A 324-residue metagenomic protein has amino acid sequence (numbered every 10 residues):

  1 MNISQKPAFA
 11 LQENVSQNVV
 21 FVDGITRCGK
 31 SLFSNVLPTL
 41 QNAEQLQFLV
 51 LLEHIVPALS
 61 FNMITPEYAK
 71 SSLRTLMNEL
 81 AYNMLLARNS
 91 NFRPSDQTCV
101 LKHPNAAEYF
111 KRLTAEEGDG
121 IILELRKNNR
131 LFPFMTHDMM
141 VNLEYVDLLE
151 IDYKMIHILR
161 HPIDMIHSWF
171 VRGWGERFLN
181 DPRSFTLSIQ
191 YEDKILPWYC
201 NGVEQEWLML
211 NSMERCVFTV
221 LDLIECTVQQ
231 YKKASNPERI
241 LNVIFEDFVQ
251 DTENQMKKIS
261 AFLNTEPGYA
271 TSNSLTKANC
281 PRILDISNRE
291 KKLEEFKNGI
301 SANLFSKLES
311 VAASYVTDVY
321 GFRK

Functional and structural regions predicted by a protein language model:
M1-V20, D193-N242, F248-K324: PAPS-dependent sulfotransferases, especially Golgi type II membrane carbohydrate sulfotransferases
E13-L37: Walker A (P-loop) phosphate-binding motif
V20, E44, K154-I156, L241-V243: Hydrophobic/aromatic beta-strand patches that form the interior of the parallel beta-sheet core in alpha/beta enzyme
D23-G24, P133-H137, L159-R160, F245: Short His-Asn-centered micro-motif
G29-N42, V146, E150, S168-F170 (+1 more regions): PAPS/PAP-binding and catalytic site of the sulfotransferase fold
F48-F134, P182, Y191-Q205: PAPS-dependent sulfation machinery
M135-T136, L149-F170: Conserved phosphate-donor/acceptor-positioning beta-strand/loop module used by diverse small-molecule
T136-V141, P281-D285: Short beta->alpha connector loops
